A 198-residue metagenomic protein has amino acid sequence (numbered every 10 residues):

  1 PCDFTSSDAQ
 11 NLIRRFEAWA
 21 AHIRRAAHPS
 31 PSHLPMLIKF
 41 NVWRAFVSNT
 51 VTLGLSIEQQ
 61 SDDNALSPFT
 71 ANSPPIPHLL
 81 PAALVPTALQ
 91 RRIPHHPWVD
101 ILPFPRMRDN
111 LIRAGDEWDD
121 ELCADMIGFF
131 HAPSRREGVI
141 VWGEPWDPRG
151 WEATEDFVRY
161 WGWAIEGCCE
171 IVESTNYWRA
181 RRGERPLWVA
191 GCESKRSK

Functional and structural regions predicted by a protein language model:
P1-K198: Transcription factor C-terminal regulatory/effector domains that mediate ligand binding, dimerization, and co-regulator
